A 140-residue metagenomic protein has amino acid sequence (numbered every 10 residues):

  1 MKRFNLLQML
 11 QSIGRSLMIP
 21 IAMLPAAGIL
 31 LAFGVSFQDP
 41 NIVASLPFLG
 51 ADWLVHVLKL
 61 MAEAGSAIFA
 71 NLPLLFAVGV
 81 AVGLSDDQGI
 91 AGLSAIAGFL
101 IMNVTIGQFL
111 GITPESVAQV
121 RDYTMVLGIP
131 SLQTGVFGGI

Functional and structural regions predicted by a protein language model:
M1-F4: Transmembrane alpha-helical segments of polytopic membrane transport and secretion proteins
L6-I140: Early transmembrane hairpin of solute transport permeases
